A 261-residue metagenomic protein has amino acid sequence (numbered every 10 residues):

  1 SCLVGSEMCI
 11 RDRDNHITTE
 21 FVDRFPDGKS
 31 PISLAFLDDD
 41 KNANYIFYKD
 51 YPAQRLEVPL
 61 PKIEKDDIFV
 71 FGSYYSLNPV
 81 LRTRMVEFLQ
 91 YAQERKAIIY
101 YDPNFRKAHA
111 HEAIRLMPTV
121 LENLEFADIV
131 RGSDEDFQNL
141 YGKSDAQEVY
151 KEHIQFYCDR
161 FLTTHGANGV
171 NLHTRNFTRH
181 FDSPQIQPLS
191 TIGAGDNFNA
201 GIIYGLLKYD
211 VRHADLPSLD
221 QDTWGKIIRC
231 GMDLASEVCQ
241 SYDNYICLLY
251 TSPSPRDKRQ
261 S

Functional and structural regions predicted by a protein language model:
L3-I10, Y250-D257: Conserved small/polar residues in nucleotide/adenosyl-binding loops
N15-P26: A glycine-rich helix N-cap at a beta->alpha junction
I32-F36, V170-L172: Short beta-strand scaffold segments in enzyme catalytic cores
F36-T83: Conserved phosphate-binding/catalytic loop of the ribokinase/pfkB sugar-kinase fold
K65-D66, A127, C158: Short, well-ordered alpha-helix to beta-strand connector turns
L77-K151, G169: Conserved beta-alpha-beta core of the PfkB/ribokinase-like small-molecule kinase fold
Q90, S144-S252: Conserved phosphate-binding/catalytic region of the ribokinase-like
